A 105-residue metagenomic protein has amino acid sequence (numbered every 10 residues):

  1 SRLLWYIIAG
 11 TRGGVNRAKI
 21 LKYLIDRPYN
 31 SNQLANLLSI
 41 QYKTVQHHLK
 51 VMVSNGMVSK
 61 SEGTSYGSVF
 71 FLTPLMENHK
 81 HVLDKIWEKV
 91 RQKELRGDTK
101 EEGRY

Functional and structural regions predicted by a protein language model:
S1-K19: Short alpha-helical segments that sit at the start of domains
S1-W5, L75-Y105: Amphipathic alpha-helical dimerization/coiled-coil segments that flank or bridge DNA-binding/regulatory modules
G14, E62-F70: Short, Lys/Arg-rich nucleic-acid/phosphate-binding segment
D26-N30: Short capping segments at the starts of secondary-structure elements
Q33-L37: A short acidic, leucine-rich amphipathic alpha-helix
K43: Key DNA-contact positions within bacterial/archaeal DNA-binding proteins
H48: Residues within the DNA-recognition helix of helix-turn-helix
G56: Glycine-centered, phosphate/nucleic-acid-interacting loop/turn motifs that mediate DNA/RNA or nucleotide
